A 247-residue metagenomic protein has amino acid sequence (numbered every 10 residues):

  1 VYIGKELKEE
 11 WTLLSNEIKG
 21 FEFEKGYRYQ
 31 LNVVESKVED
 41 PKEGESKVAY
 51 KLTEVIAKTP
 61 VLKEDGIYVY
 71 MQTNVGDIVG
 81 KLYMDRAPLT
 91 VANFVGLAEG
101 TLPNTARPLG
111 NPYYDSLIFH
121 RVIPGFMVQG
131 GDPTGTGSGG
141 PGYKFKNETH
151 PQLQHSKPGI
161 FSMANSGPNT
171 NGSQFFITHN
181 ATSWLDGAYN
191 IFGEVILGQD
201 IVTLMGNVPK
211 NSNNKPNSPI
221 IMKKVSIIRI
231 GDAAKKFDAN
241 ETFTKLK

Functional and structural regions predicted by a protein language model:
V1-K8, G96: N-terminal secretory signal peptides
L7-S15: Short, structured beta-strand/loop micro-motifs enriched in basic residues and often containing a Trp
W11-T12, E45-S46, E54: Glycine-rich, low-complexity intrinsically disordered segments
I18-E22: Beta-strand-rich interaction surfaces with strong enrichment in secreted/lumenal proteins
Y27-D40: Flexible glycine-rich surface loops and low-complexity tracts that mediate binding to linear polymers
K37-A49: Short, Lys/Arg- and Gly-enriched loop/turn segments at beta-strand edges
K51-V61: Short, well-ordered, aromatic-rich surface patches in folded extracellular/luminal domains
T59-K247: Cyclophilin-like peptidyl-prolyl cis-trans isomerases
